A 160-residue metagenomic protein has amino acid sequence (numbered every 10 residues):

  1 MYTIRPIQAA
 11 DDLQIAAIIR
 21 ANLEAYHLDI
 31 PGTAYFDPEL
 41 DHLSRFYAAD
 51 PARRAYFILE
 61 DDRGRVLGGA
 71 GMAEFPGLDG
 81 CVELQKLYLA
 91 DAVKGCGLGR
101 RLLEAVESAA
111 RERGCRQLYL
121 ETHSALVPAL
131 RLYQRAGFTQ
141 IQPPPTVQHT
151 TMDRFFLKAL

Functional and structural regions predicted by a protein language model:
Y2, P6-Q85, A90-D91, L103-A105 (+3 more regions): Acetyl-CoA-dependent GNAT
A25, R116-A136, Q140-L160: C-terminal "cap" of GNAT-fold acetyltransferases
R65, V82, L87-E104, S108-R113 (+3 more regions): Conserved glycine-rich acetyl-CoA-binding loop
